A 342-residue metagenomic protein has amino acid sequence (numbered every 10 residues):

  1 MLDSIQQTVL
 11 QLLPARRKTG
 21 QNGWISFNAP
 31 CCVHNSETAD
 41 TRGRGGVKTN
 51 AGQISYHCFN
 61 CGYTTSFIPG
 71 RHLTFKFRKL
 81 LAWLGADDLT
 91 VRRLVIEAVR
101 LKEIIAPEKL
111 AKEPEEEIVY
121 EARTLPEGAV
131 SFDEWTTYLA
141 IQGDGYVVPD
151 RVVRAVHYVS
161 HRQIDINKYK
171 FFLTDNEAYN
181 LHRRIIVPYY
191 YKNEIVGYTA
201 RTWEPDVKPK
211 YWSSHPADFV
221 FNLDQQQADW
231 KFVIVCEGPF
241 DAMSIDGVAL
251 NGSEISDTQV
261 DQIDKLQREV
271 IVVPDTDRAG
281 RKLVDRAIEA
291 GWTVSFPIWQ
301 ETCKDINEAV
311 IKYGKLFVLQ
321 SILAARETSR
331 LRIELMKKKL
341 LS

Functional and structural regions predicted by a protein language model:
M1-V33, K79-K192, Q227-A228, D264 (+1 more regions): TOPRIM metal-binding catalytic domain and adjacent DNA-binding surface shared by DnaG-type primases
Q11-Q21, T38-N50: Short, intrinsically disordered, charge-biased short linear motifs at domain edges
C32-N35, C61: Short Cys/His-rich metal-coordination motifs, predominantly Zn2+-binding knuckles/fingers
D40, E177-E269, P274, L283-V284: Phosphate-handling DNA/RNA-contact segment within nucleic-acid enzymes
R42-D88: Short Cys/His-based metal-binding microdomains
D264-Q267, D305-L319: Short, surface-exposed amphipathic charged segments that create phosphate/polyanion-binding patches used for binding
R281-G291: Short, aromatic/basic amphipathic alpha-helical patches
V294-D305: A generic structural motif
